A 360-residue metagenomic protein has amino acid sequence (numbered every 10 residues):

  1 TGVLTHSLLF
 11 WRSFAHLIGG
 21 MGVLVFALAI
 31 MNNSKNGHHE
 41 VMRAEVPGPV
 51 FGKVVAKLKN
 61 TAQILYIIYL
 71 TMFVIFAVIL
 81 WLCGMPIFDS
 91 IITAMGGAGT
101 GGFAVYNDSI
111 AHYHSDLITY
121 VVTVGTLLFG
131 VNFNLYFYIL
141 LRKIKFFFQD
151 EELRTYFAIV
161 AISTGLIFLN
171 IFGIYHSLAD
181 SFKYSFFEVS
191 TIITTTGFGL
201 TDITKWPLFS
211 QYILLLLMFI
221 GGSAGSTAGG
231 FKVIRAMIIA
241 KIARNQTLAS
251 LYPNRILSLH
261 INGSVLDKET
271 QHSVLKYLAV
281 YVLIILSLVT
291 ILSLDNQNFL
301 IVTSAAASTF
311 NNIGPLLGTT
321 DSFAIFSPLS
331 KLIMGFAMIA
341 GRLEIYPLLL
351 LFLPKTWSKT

Functional and structural regions predicted by a protein language model:
T1-T360: Membrane-proximal intracellular helices of multi-pass ion channels
